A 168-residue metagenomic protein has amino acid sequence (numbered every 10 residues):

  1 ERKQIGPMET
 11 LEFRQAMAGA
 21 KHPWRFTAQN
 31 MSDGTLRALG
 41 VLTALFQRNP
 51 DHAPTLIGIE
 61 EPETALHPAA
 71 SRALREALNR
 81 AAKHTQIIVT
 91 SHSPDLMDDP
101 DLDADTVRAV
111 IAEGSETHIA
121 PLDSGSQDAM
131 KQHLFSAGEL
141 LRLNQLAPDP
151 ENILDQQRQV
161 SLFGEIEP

Functional and structural regions predicted by a protein language model:
E1-N30, E151, E165-I166: Extended helical coiled-coil dimerization/tether regions that scaffold and oligomerize large DNA-maintenance assemblies
P7-E9, T35, D103: A generic structural signal for well-ordered coil/turn residues at beta-strand boundaries that shape enzyme active-site
Q15-K21, T27-I59, A69-A73: GG-anchored amphipathic helix commonly corresponding to the ABC/SMC/Rad50 NBD signature/C-loop
A53-T55, H67, A82-I88: Loop/turn-to-beta-strand initiation segments
I59-E60, S91: Active-site flanking residues adjacent to catalytic metal/cofactor-binding acidic residues
E61-L66, L96: ABC ATPase nucleotide-binding domain "signature" loop
A73-P168: C-terminal lobe/lid and adjacent interdomain/linker elements of RecA-like ASCE P-loop ATPase modules
